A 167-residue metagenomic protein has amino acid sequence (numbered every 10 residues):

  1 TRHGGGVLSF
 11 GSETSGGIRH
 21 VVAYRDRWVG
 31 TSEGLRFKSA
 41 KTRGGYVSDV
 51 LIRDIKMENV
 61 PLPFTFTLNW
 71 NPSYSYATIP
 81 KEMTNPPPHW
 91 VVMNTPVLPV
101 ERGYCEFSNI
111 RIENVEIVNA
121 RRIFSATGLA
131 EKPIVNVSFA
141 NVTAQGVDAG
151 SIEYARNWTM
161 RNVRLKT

Functional and structural regions predicted by a protein language model:
T1-T167: Extracellular/periplasmic carbohydrate-active domains that bind, remodel, or depolymerize complex polysaccharides
